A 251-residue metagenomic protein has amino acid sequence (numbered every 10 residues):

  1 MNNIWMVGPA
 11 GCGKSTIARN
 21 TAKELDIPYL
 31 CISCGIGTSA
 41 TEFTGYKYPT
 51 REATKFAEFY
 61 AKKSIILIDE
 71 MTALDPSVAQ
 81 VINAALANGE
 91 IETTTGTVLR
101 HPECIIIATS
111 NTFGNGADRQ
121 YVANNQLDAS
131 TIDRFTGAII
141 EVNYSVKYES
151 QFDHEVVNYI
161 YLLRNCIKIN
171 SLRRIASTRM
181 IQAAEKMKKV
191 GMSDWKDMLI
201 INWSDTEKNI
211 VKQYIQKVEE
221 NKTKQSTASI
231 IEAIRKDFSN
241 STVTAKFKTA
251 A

Functional and structural regions predicted by a protein language model:
M1-A251: C-terminal regulatory/interaction module of P-loop NTP-utilizing enzymes
